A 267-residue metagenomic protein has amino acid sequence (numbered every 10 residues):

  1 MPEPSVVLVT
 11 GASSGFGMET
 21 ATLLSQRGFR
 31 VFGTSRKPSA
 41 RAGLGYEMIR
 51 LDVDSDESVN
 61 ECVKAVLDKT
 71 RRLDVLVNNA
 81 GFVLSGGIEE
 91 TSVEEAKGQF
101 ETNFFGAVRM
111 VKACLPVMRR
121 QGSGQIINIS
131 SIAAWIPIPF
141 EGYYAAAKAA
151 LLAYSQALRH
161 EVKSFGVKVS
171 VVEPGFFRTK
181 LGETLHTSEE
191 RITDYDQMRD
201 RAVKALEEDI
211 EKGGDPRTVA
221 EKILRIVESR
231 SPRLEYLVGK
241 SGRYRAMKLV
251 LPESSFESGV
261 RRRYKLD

Functional and structural regions predicted by a protein language model:
S13-S14: Conserved glycine-rich cofactor-binding loop
G45-E57: Rossmann-fold cofactor-recognition segment
G87-I88, E95-K97: Substrate-binding pocket helix/loop in short-chain dehydrogenase/reductase
V111, A147: Active-site helix of classical SDR
S131: Residue(s) in the substrate-gating loop at a strand-loop-helix junction that position the organic substrate next
K163-D209: C-terminal beta-strand-loop-alpha-helix "lid" module of Rossmann-like NAD(P)-dependent dehydrogenases
E189-D267: C-terminal tail/cap regions
